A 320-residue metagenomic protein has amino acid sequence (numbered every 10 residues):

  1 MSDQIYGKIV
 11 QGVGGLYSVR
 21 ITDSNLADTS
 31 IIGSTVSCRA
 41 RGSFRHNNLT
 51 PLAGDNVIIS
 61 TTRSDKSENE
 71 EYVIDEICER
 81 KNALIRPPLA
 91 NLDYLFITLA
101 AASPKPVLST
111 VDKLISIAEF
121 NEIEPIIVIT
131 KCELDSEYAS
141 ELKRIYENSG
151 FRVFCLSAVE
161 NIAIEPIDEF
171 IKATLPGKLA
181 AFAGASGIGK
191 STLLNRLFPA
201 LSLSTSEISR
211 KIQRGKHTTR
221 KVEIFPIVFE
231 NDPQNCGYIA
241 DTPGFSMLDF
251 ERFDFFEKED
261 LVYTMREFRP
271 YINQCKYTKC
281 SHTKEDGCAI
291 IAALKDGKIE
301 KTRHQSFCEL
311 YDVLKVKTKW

Functional and structural regions predicted by a protein language model:
D3, G15, T22-S24, I32 (+6 more regions): Helix-rich effector regions associated with P-loop NTPase G domains
S18-D23, S37-R39: Short, acidic/hydrophobic/Gly-rich beta-strand patch recurrent on exposed beta strands that often constitutes part
I32-S43: Short, structured beta-strand/loop micro-motifs enriched in basic residues and often containing a Trp
I97-A100, V128-T130: Conserved beta-strand segments of the P-loop GTPase G domain that flank and frequently precede/overlap
A102, K131-C132, T242-P243: Conserved Walker B
K105-E122: Amphipathic helical hotspot of TIR/SEFIR-family domains
K131-I188: Canonical P-loop GTPase G-domain recognition
S186, S191-T192, R196: Walker A/P-loop
